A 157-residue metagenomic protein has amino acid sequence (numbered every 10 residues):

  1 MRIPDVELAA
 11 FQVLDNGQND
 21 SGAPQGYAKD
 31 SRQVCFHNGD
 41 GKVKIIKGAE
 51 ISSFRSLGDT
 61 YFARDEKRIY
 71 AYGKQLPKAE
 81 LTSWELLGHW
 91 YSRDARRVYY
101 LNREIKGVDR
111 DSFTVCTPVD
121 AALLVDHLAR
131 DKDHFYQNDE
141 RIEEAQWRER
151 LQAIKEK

Functional and structural regions predicted by a protein language model:
M1-K157: Non-catalytic tandem-repeat scaffold regions and their flanking low-complexity/translocation tails
